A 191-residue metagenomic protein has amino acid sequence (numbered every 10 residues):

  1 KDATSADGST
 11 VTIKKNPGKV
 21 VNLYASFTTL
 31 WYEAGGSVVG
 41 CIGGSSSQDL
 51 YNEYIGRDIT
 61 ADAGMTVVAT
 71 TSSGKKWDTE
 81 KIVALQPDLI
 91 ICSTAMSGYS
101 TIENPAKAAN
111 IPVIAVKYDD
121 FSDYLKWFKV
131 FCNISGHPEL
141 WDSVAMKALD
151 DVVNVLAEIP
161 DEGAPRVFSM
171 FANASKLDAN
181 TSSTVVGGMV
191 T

Functional and structural regions predicted by a protein language model:
K1-S9, I13-K14: N-terminal low-complexity, Pro/Thr/Ser-rich intrinsically disordered segments that act as propeptides or flexible
T10, T101-D178: Extracytoplasmic substrate-binding proteins
K19, D88-L89: Short, Asp-centered acidic motifs that coordinate Mg2+ and/or phosphate in catalytic or ligand-binding sites
K19-Y24, V167: Short periplasmic/luminal acceptor-recognition loop of GT-C membrane glycosyltransferases, typified by
L23, C41-G44, S93-T94, V116-D119 (+1 more regions): Active-site-proximal beta-strand/loop segments in catalytic clefts of secreted hydrolases
S26-V83, L89-A95: A short, structured surface patch at a secondary-structure boundary
L30, K81, P105, G188-M189: Hydrophobic/aromatic ligand-binding patch that stacks against planar heteroaromatic rings of cofactors or nucleotides
A179-T191: Alpha-helical, coiled-coil/dimerization segments enriched in small aliphatic residues
